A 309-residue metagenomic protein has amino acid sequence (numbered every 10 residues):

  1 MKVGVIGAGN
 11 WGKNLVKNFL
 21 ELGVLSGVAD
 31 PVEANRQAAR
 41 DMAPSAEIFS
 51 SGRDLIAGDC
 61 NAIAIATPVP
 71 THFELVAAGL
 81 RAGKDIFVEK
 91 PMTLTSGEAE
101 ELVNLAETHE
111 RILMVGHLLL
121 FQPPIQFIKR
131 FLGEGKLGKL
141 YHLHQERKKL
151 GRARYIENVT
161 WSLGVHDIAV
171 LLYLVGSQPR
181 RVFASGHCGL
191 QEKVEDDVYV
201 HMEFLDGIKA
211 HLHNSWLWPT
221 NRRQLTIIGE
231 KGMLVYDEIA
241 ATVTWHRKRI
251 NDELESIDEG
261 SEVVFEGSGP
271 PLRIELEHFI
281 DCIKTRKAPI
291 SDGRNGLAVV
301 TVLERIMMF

Functional and structural regions predicted by a protein language model:
M1-A43: N-terminal Rossmann-like dinucleotide-binding module
N14, N35, V263-E277, S291: Active-site loop of classical SDR/Rossmann-like NAD(P)-dependent oxidoreductases, centered on the catalytic Tyr-X3-Lys
A34, A46-L105: Beta-loop-alpha module in the N-terminal Rossmann-like domain of NAD(P)-dependent dehydrogenases, especially those
D54, A62-I65, L205, H278-F309: C-terminal helix-rich "cap/oligomerization" subdomain common to oxidoreductases
V88, L113-V115, Y236: Hydrophobic residues in well-ordered beta-strands that form the structural core
T93-G151: A contiguous active-site-proximal alpha/beta segment in oxidoreductase catalytic domains
G116-P123, K149-R181, N295-G296: Mid-domain beta-loop-alpha active-site segment that forms a flexible, acidic cofactor/metal-binding surface
V165-T242, E266, L272-R286: Contiguous beta-strand/loop segments that form the cofactor/metal-binding neighborhood of enzyme cores
